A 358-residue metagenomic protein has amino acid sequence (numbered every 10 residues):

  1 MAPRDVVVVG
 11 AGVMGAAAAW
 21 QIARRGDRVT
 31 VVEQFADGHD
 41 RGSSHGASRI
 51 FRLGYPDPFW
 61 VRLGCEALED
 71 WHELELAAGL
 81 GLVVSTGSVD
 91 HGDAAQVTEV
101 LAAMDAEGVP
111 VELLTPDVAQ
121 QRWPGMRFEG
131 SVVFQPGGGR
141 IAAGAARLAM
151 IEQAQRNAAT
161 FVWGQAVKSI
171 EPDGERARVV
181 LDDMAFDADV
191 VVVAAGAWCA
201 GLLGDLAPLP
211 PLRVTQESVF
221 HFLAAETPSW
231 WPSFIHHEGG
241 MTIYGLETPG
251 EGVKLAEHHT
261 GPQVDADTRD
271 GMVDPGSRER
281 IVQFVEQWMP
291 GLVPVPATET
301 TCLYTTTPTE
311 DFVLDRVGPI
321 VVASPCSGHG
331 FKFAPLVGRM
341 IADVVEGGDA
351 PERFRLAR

Functional and structural regions predicted by a protein language model:
A2-G12: Beta1/beta-strand and adjacent pyrophosphate-binding region of the FAD-binding site in flavoprotein oxidoreductases
V7-V9, F186-W198, G338: Short hydrophobic core segments
W20-R24, G81-V83, A197-P319: Active-site substrate-recognition segment that forms the wall of the catalytic cavity or substrate channel
A23-S43: Glycine-rich FAD pyrophosphate-binding loop
A47-R122, E129-S131, I243: Dinucleotide-binding Rossmann-like beta1-alpha1 core, especially the glycine-rich loop that anchors the ADP
R62-C65, D90-Q96, V133-E152, M272-S277: Short beta-strand to alpha-helix junction loop
F134-D189: Helical element adjacent to the flavin cofactor pocket in flavoenzyme catalytic cores
Q287-R358: C-terminal catalytic lobe of FAD-dependent flavoproteins
